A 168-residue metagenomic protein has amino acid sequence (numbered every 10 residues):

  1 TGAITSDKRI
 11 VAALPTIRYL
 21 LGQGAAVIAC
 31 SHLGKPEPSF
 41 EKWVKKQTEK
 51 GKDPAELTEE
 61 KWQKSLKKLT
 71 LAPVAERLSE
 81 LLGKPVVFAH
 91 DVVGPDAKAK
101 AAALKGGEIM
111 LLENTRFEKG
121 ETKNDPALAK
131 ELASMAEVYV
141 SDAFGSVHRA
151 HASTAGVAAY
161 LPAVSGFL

Functional and structural regions predicted by a protein language model:
T1-L168: Active-site loop-to-helix "anion-binding N-cap" substructures in soluble metabolic enzymes
